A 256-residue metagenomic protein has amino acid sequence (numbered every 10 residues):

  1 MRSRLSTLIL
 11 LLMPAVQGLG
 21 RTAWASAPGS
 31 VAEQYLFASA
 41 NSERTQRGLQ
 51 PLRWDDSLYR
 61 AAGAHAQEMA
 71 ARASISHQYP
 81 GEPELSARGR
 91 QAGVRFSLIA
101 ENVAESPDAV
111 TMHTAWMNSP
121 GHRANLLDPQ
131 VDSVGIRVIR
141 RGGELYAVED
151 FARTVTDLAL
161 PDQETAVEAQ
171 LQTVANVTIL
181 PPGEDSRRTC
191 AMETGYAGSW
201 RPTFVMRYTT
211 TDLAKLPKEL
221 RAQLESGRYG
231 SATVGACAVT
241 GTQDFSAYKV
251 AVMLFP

Functional and structural regions predicted by a protein language model:
M1-R4: Positively charged n-region of N-terminal signal peptides that target proteins for export
T7-G18: Bacterial N-terminal signal peptides
G20-P256: Functional surface patches built around histidine and acidic residues
